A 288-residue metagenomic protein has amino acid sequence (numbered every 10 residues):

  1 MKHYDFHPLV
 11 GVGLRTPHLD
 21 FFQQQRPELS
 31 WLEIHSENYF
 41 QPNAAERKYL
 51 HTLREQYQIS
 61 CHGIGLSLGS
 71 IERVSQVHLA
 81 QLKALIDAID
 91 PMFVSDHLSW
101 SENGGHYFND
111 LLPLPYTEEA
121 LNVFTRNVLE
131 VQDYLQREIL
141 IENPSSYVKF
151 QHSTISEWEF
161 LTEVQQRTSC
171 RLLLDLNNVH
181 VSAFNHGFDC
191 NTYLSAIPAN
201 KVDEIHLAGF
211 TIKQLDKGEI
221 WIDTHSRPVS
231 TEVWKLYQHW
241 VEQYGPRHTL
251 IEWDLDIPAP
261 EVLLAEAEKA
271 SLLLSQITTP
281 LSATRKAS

Functional and structural regions predicted by a protein language model:
M1-F22: Boundary/entry segment of secreted carbohydrate-active catalytic domains
L19-D20, S36-K48, S67-V77, Y147-T154 (+3 more regions): Acidic-and-aromatic substrate-binding clefts and catalytic sites of carbohydrate-active enzymes
F22-P27, N43-C61, V77-M92, L129-Y134 (+3 more regions): Acidic (Asp/Glu)-rich catalytic clusters
L32, V94, D175, I205 (+1 more regions): Conserved, mostly hydrophobic/aromatic
N43, R73, L111-T117, L121 (+1 more regions): Gly/Pro-rich active-site loop or hairpin
S75-R171: Active-site acidic/histidine proton-transfer and metal-coordination neighborhood in alpha/beta enzyme cores
Q132-K217: Acidic/histidine-rich catalytic cores of soluble enzymes
A259-A283: C-terminal helical cap(s) of enzyme catalytic domains, especially alpha/beta-barrels
